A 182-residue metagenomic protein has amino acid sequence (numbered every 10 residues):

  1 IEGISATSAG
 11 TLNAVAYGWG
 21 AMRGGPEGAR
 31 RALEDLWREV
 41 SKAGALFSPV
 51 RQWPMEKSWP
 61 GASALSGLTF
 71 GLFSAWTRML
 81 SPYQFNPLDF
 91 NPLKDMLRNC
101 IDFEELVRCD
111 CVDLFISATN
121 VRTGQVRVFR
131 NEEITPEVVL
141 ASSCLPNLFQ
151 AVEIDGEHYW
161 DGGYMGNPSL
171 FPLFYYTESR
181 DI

Functional and structural regions predicted by a protein language model:
I1-T7, V15-I182: Patatin-like phospholipase
